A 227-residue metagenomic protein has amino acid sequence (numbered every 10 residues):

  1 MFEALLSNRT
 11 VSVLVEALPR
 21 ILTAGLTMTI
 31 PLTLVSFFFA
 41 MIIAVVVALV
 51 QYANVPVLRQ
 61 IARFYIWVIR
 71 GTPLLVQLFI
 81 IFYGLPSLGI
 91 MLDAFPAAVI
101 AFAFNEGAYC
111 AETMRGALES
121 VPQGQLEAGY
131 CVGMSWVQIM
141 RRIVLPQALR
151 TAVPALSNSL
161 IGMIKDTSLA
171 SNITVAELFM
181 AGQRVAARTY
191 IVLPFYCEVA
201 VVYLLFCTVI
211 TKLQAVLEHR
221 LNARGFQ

Functional and structural regions predicted by a protein language model:
M1-Q227: Transmembrane alpha-helices and adjacent helix-loop boundaries
